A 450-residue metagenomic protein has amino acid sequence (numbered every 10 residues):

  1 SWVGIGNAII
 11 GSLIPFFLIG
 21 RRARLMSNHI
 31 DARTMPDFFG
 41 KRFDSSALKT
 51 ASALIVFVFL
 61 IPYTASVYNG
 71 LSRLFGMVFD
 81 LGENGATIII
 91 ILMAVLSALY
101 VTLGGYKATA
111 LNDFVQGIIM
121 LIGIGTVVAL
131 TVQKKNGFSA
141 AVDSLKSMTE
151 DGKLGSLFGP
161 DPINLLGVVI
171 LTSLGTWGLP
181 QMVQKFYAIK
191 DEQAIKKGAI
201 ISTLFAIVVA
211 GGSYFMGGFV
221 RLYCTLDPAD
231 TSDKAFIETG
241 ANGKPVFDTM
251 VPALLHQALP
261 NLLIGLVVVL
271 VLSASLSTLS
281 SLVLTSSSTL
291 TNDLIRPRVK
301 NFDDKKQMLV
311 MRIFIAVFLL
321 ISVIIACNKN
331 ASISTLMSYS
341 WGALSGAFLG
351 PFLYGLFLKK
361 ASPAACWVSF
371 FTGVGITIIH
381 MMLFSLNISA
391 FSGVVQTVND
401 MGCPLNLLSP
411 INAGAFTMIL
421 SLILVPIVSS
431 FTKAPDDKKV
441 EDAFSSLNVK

Functional and structural regions predicted by a protein language model:
S1-K450: Membrane-embedded helix-loop-helix hairpins and adjacent transmembrane boundary segments in multi-pass transporters
